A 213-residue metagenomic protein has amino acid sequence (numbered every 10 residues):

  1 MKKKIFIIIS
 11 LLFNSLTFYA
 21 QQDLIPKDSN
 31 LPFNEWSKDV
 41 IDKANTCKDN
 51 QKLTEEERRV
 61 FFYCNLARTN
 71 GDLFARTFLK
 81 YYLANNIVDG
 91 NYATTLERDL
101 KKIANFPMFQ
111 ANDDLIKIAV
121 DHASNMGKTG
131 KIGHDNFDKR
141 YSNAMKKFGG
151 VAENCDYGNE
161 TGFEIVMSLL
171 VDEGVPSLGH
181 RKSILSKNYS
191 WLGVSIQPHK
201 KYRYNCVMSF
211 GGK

Functional and structural regions predicted by a protein language model:
M1-D23: Bacterial Sec-dependent N-terminal signal peptides
K3-F6, A93, F148, F163: Alpha-helix initiation and N-capping motif
S15, S37-V40, N85: The feature marks either
Q22-R58: N-terminal low-complexity, Pro/Thr/Ser-rich intrinsically disordered segments that act as propeptides or flexible
L31-P32, D39-V40, G90-N91, R98 (+2 more regions): Short, flexible segments with low predicted structural confidence
K48-N143, R181, K187: Short, well-ordered surface patches within globular domains
D121-G212: A well-ordered secondary-structure block
